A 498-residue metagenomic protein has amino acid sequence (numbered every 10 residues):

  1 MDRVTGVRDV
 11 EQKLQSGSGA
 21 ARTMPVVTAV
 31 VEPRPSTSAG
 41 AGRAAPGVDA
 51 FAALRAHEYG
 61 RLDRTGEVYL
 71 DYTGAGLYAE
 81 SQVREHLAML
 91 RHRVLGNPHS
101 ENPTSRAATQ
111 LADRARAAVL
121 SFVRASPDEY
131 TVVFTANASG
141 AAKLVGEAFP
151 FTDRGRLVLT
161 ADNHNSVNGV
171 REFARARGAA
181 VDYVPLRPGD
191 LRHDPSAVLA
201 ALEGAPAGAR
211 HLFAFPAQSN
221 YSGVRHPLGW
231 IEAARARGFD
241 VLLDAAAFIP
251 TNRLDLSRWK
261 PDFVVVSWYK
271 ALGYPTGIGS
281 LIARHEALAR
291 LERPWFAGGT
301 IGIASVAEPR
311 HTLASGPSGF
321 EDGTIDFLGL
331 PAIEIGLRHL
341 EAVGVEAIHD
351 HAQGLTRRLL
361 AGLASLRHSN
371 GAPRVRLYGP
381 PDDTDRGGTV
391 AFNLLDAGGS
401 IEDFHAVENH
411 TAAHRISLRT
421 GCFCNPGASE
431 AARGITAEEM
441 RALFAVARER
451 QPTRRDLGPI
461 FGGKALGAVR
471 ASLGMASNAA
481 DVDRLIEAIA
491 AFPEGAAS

Functional and structural regions predicted by a protein language model:
D2, D9, L14, G19-S498: Pyridoxal 5′-phosphate
